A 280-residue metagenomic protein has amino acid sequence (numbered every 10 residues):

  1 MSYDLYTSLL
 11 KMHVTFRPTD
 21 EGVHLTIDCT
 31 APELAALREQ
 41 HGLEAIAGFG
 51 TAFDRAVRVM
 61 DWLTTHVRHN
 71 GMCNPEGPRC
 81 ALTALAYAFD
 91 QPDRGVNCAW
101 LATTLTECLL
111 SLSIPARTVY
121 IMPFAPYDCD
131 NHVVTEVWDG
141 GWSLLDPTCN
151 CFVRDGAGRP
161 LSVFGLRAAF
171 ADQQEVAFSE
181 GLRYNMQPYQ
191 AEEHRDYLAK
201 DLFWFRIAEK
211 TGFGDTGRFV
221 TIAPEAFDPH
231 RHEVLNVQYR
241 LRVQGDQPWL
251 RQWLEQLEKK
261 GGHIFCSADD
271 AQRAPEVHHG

Functional and structural regions predicted by a protein language model:
M1-S2, H279: Basic/polar N-terminal segments that are highly enriched at the extreme N-terminus, encompassing both cleavable
S2-V96: Secondary-structure boundary elements
T19, V137-D139, D155: Acidic surface patches and DE-rich sequence motifs
T51-V57, L110-R117, G140-S143: Loop/turn elements at helix/coil->beta-strand transitions in domains of secreted/extracellular proteins
T64, E136, D146: Residues in well-ordered beta-strands of folded domains
G71-V133, W138: Active-site neighborhood of thiol-dependent amide/isopeptide-bond enzymes
Y127, G141-H279: His-Asp-centered catalytic microenvironments across diverse enzyme cores, prominently the transglutaminase-like
